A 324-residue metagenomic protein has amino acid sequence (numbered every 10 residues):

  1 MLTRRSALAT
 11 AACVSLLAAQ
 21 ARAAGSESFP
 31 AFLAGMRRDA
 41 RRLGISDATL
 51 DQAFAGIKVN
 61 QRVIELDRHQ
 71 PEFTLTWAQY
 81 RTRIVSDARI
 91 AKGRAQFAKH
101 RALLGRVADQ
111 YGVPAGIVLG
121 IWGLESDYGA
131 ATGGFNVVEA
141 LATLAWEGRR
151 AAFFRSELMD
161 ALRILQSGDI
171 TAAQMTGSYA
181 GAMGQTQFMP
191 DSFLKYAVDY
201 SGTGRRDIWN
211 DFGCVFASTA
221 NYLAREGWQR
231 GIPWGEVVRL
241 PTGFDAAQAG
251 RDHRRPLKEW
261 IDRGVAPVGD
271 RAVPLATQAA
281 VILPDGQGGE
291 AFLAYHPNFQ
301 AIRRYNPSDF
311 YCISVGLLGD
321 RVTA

Functional and structural regions predicted by a protein language model:
M1-V14: N-terminal secretory signal peptides and thylakoid transit peptides that target proteins across membranes
A19-A23: Sec/Tat signal peptide C-region and signal peptidase I cleavage site
A24-A108: An acidic, Gly/Ser/Thr/Pro-rich helix-cap/linker signature
R37, L162, A220-A224, G316: Non-transmembrane alpha-helical segments in soluble domains of secreted/periplasmic/extracellular proteins
I45-F54, P114-G120, A173-T176, R206 (+1 more regions): Surface-exposed patches in mature extracellular/periplasmic domains of secreted proteins
T82-D211, F216-A217: Acidic/His-rich structured neighborhood in mature extracellular/periplasmic domains
A172, Y179-G184, M189-A272: Flexible, glycine-rich surface segments
F244, A249-A324: C-terminal soluble interaction/assembly domains
